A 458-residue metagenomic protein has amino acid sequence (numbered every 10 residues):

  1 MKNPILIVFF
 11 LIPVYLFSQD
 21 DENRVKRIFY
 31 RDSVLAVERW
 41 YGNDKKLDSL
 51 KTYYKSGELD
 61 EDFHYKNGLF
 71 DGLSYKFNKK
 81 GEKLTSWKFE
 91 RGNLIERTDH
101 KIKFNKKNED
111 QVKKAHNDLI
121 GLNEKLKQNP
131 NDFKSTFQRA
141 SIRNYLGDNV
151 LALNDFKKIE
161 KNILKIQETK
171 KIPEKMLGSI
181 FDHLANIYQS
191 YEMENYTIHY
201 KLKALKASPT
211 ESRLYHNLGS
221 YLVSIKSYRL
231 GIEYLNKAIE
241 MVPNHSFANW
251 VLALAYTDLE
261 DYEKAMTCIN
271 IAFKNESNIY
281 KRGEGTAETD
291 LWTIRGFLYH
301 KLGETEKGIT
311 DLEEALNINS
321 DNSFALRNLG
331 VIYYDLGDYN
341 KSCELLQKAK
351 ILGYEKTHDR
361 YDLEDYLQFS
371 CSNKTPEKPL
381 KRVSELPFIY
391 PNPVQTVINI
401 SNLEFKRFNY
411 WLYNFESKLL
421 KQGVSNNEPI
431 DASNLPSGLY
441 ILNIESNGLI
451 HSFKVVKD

Functional and structural regions predicted by a protein language model:
Q19-F77, E82-Q128, K134, Q138-S141 (+6 more regions): Periodic aromatic/glycine/histidine/acidic cluster detector with a strong bias toward beta-strand repeat architectures
K79, V112, Y145, S190 (+6 more regions): Register position in tetratricopeptide repeats
C343, E364-Y390: Residue-level detector of functionally pivotal "anchor" positions at catalytic/ligand-binding pockets or at interdomain
E385-F388, Q395-D458: C-terminal outer-membrane/trafficking sorting elements
